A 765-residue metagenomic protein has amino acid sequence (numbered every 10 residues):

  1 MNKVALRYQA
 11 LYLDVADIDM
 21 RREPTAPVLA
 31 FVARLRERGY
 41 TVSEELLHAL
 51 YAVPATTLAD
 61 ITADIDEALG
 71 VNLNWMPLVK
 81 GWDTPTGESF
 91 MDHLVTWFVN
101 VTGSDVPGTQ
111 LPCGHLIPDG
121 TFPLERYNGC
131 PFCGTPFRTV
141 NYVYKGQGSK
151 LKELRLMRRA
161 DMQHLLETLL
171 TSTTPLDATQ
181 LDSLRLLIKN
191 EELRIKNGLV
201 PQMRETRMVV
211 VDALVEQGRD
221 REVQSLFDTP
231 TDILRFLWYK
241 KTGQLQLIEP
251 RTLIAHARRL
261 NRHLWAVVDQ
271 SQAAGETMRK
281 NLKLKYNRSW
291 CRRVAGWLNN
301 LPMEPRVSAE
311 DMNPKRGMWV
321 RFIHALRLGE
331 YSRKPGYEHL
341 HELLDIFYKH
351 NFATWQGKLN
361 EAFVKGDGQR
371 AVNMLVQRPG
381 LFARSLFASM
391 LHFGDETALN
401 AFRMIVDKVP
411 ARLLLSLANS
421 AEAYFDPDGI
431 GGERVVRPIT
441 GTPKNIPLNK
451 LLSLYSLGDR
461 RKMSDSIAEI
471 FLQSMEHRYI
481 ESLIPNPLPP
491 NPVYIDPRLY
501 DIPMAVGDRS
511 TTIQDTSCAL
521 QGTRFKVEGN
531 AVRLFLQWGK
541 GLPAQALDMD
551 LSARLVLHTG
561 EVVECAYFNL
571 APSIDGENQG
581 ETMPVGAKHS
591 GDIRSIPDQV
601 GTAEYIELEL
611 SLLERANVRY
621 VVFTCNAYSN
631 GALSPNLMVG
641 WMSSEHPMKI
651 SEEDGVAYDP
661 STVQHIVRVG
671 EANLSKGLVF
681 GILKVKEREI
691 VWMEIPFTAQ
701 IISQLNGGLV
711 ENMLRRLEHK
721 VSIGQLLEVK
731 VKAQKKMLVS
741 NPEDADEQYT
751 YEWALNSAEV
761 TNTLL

Functional and structural regions predicted by a protein language model:
M1-L765: Intrinsic-disorder/low-complexity signal
